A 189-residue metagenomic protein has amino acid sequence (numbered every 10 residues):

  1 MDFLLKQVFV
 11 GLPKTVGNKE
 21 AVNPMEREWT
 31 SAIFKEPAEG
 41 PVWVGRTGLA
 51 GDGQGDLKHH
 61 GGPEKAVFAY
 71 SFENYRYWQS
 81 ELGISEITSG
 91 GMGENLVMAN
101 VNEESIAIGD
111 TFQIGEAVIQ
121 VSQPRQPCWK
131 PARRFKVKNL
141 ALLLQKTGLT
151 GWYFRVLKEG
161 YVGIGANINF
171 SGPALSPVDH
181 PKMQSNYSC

Functional and structural regions predicted by a protein language model:
M1-I114, V118-K130, S176-C189: Electropositive, beta-rich accessory/interaction domains or terminal extensions that provide binding surfaces
E36, L157-G160, G172-L175: Short, contiguous, pocket-lining structural segments that sit at or immediately flank catalytic/ligand-binding sites
S85-G93, K136-T150: Short, basic/aromatic beta-hairpin or loop at an interaction surface
G109, E159-G165: Loop/turn positions that initiate beta-strands
E116, G165-A166: Residue-level signal for inorganic ion chemistry
P131, V137, L144-Q145, N186-S188: Short, intrinsically disordered/low-complexity patches at protein termini and at juxtamembrane boundaries
L143-K146, T150-L157, I168-S171: Active-site scaffold segments
